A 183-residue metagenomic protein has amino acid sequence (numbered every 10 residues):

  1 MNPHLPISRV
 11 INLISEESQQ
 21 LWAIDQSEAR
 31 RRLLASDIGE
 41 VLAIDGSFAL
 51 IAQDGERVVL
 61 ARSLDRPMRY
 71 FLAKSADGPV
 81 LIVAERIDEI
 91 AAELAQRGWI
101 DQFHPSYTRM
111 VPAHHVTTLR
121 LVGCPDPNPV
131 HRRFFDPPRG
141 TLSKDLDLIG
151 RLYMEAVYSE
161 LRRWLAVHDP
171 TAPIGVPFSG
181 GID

Functional and structural regions predicted by a protein language model:
M1-D183: Cysteine-centered catalytic environments shared across enzyme families
